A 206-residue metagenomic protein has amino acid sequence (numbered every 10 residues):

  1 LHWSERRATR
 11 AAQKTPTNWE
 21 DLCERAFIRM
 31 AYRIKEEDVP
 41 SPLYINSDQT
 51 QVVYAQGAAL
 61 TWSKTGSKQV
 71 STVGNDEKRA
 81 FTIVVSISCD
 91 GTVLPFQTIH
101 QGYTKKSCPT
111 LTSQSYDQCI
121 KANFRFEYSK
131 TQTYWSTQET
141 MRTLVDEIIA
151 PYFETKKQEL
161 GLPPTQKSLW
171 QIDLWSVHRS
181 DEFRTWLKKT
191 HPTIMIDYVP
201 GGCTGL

Functional and structural regions predicted by a protein language model:
L1-L206: Phosphate-facing sequence motifs and polybasic nucleic-acid/acidic-lipid-binding regions
